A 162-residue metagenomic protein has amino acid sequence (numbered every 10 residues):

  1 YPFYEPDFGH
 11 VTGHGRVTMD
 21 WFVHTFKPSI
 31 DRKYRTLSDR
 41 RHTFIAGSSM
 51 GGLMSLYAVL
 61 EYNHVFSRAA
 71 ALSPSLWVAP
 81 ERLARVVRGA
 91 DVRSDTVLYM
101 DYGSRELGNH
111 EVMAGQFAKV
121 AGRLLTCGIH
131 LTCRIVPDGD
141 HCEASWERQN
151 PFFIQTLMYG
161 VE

Functional and structural regions predicted by a protein language model:
Y1-E162: Non-catalytic cap/lid and distal C-terminal segments of serine-dependent acyl enzymes
